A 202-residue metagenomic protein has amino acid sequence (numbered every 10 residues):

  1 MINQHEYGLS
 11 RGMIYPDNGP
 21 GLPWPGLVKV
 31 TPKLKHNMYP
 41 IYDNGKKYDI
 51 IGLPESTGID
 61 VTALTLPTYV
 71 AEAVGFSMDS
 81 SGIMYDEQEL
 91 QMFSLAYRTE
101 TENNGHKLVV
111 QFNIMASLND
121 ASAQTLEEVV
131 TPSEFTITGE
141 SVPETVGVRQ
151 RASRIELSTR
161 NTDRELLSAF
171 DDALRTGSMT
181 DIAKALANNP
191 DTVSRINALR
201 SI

Functional and structural regions predicted by a protein language model:
M1-A73, M115-V129: Solvent-exposed edge beta-strands and adjacent loop segments that serve as assembly or binding interfaces
Q4, Q88-Q91, Q111, Q124 (+1 more regions): Residue-identity detector for glutamine
N44-G45, P67-T68, S77, V146 (+1 more regions): Short, structured coil/loop segments at alpha-helix boundaries
D49-I51, E55-M115: Structured, beta-strand-rich domain cores that present glycine/charged loop surfaces used to bind extended ligands
A116-I202: Mixed-charge, glycine-accented linear interaction segment located at domain edges/termini
